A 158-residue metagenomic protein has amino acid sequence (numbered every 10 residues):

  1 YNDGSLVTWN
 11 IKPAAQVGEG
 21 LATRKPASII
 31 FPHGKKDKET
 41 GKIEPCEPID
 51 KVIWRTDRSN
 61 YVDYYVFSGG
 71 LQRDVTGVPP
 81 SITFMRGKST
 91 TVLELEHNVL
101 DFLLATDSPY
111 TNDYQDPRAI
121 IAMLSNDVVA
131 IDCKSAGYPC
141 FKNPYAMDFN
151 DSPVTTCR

Functional and structural regions predicted by a protein language model:
Y1, D37-E44, D57, G87-E94 (+3 more regions): Short amphipathic alpha-helical molecular recognition features
Y1-D3, G69-L71, L124: Conserved strand-to-loop turn within each blade of WD40 beta-propeller repeats
Y1-N2, V7-W9, G18: Long amphipathic alpha-helical scaffold regions
L6-K12, V75-R86, V128-Y138, K142: WD40-repeat beta-propellers
I11-A14, D57, G87, E94 (+4 more regions): Short amphipathic alpha-helices and their capping/turn residues within compact interaction modules
P13-A14, G20-C46, E94-V99, Y145-R158: Surface-exposed loop and turn segments in beta-propeller and other repeat-based domains that flank or scaffold
P32-D63, G69-G70, L100-D116, T155-R158: Structural signature of eukaryotic scaffold interfaces centered on beta-propeller domains
V66-F67, A122, A130: Residue position within the beta-strands of beta-propeller blades
